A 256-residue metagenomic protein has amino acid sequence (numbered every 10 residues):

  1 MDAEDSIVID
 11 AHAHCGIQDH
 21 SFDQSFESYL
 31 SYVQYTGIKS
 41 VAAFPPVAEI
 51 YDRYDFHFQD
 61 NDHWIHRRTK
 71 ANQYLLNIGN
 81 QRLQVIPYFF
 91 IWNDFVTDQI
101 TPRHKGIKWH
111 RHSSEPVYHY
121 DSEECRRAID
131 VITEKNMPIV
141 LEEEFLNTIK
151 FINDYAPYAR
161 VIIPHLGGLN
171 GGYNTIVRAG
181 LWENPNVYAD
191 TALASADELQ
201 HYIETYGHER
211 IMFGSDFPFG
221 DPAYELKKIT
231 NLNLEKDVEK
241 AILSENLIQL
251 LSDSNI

Functional and structural regions predicted by a protein language model:
M1-A13, D23-V41, R210, P222-I256: Mid-to-C-terminal alpha-helical segments outside catalytic/metal-binding sites
I9-A13, V41-A43, P87-F89, K105-W109 (+4 more regions): Hydrophobic faces of well-ordered beta-strands that scaffold small-molecule active sites in alpha/beta enzyme cores
H12, V33, L75, I107 (+5 more regions): Conserved, mostly hydrophobic/aromatic
H12-G16, P46-A48, F90-D94, H110-H112 (+4 more regions): Active-site beta-loop-alpha junctions enriched in small/polar residues
A13-H14, S28-H63, V85-F90, K105-G106: Divalent metal-dependent hydrolysis catalytic cores, especially in the metallo-beta-lactamase
S21-V33, F90-T101: Short, acidic/polar
F58-V140: Active-site gating/metal-coordination segments in enzymes
H119-M212: Catalytic pocket-lining loop regions of alpha/beta-barrel enzymes, especially the amidohydrolase/enolase/GH5 lineages
